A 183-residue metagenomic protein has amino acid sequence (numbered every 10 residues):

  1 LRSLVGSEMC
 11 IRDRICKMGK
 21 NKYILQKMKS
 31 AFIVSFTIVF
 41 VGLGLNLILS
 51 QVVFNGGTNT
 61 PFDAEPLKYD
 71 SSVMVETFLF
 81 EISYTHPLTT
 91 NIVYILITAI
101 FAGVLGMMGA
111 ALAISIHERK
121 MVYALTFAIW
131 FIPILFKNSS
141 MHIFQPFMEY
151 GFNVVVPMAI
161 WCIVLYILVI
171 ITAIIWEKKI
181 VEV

Functional and structural regions predicted by a protein language model:
L1-G6, C10-I11: Single conserved hydrophobic/aromatic residue that forms the stacking wall/gate of nucleotide- or nucleobase-binding
R14-K20: Short helix-to-coil transition segments within interhelical loops that connect adjacent transmembrane helices
K22-K27: Alpha-helix N-cap/helix-start motif at helix boundaries, enriched for small hydrophobics
K29-A110, G151-W161: Secretory targeting signals
A111, S115, V164-V183: Junction motif at the cytosolic side of a transmembrane helix
R119-P133: Central hydrophobic cores of alpha-helical transmembrane segments in multi-pass integral membrane proteins
K137-M148: Juxtamembrane "helix-exit" motif on the non-cytosolic side of transmembrane helices
